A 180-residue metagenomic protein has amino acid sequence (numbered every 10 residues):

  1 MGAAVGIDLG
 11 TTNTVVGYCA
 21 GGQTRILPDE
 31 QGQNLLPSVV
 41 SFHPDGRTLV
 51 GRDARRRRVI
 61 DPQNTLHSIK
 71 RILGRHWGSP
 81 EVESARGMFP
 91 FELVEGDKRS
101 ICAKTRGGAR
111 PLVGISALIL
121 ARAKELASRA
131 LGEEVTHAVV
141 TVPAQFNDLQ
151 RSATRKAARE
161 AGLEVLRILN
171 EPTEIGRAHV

Functional and structural regions predicted by a protein language model:
M1-P37, F42-R177: N-terminal phosphate-binding loop and flanking beta/alpha elements of the actin-like ATPase fold
